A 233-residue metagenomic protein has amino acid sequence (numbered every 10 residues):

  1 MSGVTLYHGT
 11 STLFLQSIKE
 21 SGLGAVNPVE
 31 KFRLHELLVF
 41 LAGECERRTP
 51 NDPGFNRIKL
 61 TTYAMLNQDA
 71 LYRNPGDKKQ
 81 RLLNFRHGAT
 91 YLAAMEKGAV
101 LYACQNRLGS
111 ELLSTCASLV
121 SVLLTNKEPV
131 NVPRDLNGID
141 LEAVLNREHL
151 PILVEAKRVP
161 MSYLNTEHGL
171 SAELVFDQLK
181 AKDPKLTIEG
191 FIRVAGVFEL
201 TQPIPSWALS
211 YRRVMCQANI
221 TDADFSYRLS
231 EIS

Functional and structural regions predicted by a protein language model:
M1-F85: ADP-ribose/NAD+-binding catalytic cleft of ART/PARP-like enzymes
S11, E96-K97: Short, glycine/serine-rich, charged loops/turns that create anion-binding and catalytic segments at active sites
E36-L37, L82-G88, K97-S233: Conserved NAD+-utilizing ADP-ribose enzyme module
A93: Phosphate-binding glycine-rich loops of NTP-binding sites
